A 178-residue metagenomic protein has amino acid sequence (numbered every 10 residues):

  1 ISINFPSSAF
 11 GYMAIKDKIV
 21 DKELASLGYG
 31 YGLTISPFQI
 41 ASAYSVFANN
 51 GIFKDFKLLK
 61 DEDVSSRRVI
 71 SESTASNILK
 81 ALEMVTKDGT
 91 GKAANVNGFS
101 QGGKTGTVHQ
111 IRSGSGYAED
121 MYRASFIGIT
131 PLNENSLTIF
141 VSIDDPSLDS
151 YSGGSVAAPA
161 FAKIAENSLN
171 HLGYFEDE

Functional and structural regions predicted by a protein language model:
I1-I143, Y174: Beta-lactam-recognizing serine transpeptidase/beta-lactamase-like catalytic domain environment
S66, S155-E178: Short, gly/Ser/Thr-rich active-site loops of penicillin-recognizing serine hydrolases
I70, E119, D149-A160: Short alpha-helix boundary/capping segments
D144-L148: A short, flexible beta-alpha/helix-coil linker loop
